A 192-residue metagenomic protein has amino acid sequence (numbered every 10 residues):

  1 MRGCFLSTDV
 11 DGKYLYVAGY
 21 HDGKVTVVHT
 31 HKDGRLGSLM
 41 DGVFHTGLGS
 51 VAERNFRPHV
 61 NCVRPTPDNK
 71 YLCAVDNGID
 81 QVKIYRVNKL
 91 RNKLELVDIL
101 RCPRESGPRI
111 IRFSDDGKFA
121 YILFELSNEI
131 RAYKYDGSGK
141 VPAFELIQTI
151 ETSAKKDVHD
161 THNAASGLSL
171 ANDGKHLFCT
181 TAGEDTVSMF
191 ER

Functional and structural regions predicted by a protein language model:
M1-C62: Asp-box/WD-like beta-propeller blade repeats and closely related beta-sheet repeat scaffolds
D11-K13, D68-K70, D116-K118, D173-K175: Short coil/turn segments that connect the beta-strands within blades of beta-propeller domains
V17-Y20, T66, A74-N77, S114 (+2 more regions): Conserved beta-strand positions in repeat-built beta-propeller and related beta-rich domains
V27-G37, Y85-K93, Y133-F144, F190-R192: Short loop/turn segments immediately following beta-strands, especially the blade-tip and inter-blade linker loops
G37-G47, E95-L100, P142-S153: Beta-propeller fold detector
F44, E53-R57, I99-R104, E151 (+1 more regions): Surface loop/turn motifs at the tips and blade-to-blade linkers of beta-strand repeat domains
N163-R192: Loop/turn-rich, solvent-exposed surfaces of beta-rich toroidal or solenoidal domains
